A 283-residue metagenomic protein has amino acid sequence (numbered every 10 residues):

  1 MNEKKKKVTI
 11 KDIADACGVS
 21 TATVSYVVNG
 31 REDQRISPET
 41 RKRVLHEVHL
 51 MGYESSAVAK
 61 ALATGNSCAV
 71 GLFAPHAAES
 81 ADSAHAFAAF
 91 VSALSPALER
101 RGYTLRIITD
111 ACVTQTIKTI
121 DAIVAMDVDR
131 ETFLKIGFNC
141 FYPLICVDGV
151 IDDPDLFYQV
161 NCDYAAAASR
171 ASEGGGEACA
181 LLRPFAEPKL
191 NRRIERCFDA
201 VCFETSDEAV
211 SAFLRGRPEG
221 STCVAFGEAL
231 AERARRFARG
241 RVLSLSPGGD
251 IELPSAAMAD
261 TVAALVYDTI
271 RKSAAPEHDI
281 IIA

Functional and structural regions predicted by a protein language model:
M1-G65: N-terminal helix-turn-helix DNA-binding module of bacterial transcription factors
N2, L72-S169: Alpha-helical recognition/docking segments in bacterial nutrient-uptake and carbohydrate-utilization systems
S25, L62-E79, G176-P184: Short beta-strand segments enriched in small/hydrophobic residues
R43, H85-L98, F185-A200: Short, solvent-exposed amphipathic alpha-helices that sit in or adjacent to ligand/effector-binding or catalytic
T119-M126, A178-P184, E219-A229, L245: Periplasmic-binding protein-like
D155-F185, A209-A212, I251-A274: Hydrophobic alpha-helical segments within soluble ligand-binding/sensing domains
S169-C202, P276-A283: An alpha-beta-alpha
P218-A225, A229-A283: Flexible loop/turn connectors
